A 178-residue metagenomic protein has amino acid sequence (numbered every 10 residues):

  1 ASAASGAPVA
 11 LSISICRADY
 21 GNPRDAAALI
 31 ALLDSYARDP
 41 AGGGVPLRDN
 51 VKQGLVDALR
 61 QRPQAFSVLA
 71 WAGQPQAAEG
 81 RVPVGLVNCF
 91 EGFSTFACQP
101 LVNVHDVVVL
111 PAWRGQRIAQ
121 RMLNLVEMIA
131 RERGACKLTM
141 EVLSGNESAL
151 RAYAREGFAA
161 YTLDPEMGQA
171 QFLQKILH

Functional and structural regions predicted by a protein language model:
A1-A27, A31, R38, H178: Conserved N-terminal entry element of GNAT/NAT acetyltransferase domains
A10-S14, G21, G134-H178: C-terminal "cap" of GNAT-fold acetyltransferases
L29-A37, V51-V56: Hydrophobic alpha-helical core bundles mediating ligand binding, dimerization, or RNAP-core interactions
G43, D57-L69, N103: A short helix-loop-beta-strand connector motif used in the catalytic cores of GNAT acetyltransferases and, in some
S67-L69, A78-E91, N103, V108: Conserved beta-strand in the GNAT
V82-V84, G92-V104, R114, C136 (+1 more regions): A conserved beta-turn-beta hairpin within the catalytic core of GNAT-like acetyltransferases that forms part
V109, G115-M128, R151-R155: Conserved acetyl-CoA-binding loop-helix of GNAT-fold acetyltransferases
